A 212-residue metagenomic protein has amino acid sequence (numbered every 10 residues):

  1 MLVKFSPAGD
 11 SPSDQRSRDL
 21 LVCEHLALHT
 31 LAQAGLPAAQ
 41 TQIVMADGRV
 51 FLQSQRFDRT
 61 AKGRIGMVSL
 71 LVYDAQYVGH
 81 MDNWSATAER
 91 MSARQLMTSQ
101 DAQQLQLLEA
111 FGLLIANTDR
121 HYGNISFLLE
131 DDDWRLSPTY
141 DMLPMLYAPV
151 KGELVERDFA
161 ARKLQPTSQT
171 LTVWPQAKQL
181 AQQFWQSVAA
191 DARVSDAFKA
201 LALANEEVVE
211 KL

Functional and structural regions predicted by a protein language model:
M1-Y77: Conserved ATP-binding subdomain of kinase catalytic cores across diverse folds
R16-A34, W84-K151: Conserved kinase catalytic-core segment
E24, R64-M67, H80-S85, W174 (+1 more regions): Alpha-helix initiation and N-capping motif
G66-S69, N83, T98, S195: Helix N-cap and loop-to-helix transition residues
Y73-R90, L129-W185: Catalytic-core segments of enzymes that bind and process phosphorylated/nucleotide-bearing substrates
G79, I115-R120, A190, V194: Intrinsically disordered or highly flexible coil/loop and linker segments, enriched in small and charged/polar residues
A93-R94, Q100, D133-L136, K151-L154 (+1 more regions): Regulatory N- and C-terminal appendages and interdomain linkers associated with kinase/kinase-like NTP transferase
P166-L212: Mobile late-domain/C-terminal helix-loop "cap" segments that border catalytic sites or the cytosolic face
